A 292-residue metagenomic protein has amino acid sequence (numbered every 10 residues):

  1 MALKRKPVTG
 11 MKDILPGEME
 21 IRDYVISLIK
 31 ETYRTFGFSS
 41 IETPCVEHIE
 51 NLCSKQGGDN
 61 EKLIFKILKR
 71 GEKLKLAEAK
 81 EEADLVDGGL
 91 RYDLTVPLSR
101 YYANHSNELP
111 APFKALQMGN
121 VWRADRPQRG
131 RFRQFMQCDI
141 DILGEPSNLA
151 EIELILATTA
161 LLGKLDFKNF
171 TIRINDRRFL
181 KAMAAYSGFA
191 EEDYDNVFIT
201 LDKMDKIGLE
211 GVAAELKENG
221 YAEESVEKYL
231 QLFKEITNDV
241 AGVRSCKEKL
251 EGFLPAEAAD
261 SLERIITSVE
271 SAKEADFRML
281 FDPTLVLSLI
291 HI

Functional and structural regions predicted by a protein language model:
M1-M19, L76: Auxiliary tRNA-acceptor-end handling modules of aminoacyl-tRNA synthetases
E18-F36, E47-H48, K80-L85, D93-L109 (+3 more regions): Positively charged, Gly/Ser-enriched RNA/tRNA-binding surfaces
E42, C53, Q117, T171-R173 (+1 more regions): Structured core elements
T43-K62, I174-Y186, V286-I290: Beta-rich nucleic-acid/ligand-interaction surfaces
C45-G88: Polyanion/phosphate-binding surface patch
E61-L74, F189-E210: Acidic, His- and aromatic-enriched active-site or binding-groove loops in soluble protein domains that engage sugars
L165-T200: Hydrophobic secondary-structure block in the mid-to-C-terminal portion of proteins
